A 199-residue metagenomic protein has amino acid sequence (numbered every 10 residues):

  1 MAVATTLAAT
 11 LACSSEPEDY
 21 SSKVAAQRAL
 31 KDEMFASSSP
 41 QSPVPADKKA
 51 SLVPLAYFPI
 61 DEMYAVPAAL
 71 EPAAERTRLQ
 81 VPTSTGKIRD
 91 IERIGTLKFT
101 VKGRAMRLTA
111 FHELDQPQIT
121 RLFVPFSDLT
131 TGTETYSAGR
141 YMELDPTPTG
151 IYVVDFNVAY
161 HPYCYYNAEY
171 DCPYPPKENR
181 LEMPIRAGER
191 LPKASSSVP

Functional and structural regions predicted by a protein language model:
M1-V3: Bacterial N-terminal signal peptides that target proteins for export
T10-A12: C-terminal motif of bacterial Sec signal peptides marking the signal peptidase cleavage site
S14-E16: Bacterial signal peptide processing site
K23, R28-T100: N-terminal secretory signal peptides
E62, R76-P82, T147, I151 (+2 more regions): Terminal leader/tail segments of proteins
A74-A138: Mid-length scaffold segments of soluble, non-membrane domains
V124-Y160: Acidic, glycine-rich flexible loop segments
Y166-P199: C-terminal partner/receptor-binding element of secreted or periplasmic proteins
